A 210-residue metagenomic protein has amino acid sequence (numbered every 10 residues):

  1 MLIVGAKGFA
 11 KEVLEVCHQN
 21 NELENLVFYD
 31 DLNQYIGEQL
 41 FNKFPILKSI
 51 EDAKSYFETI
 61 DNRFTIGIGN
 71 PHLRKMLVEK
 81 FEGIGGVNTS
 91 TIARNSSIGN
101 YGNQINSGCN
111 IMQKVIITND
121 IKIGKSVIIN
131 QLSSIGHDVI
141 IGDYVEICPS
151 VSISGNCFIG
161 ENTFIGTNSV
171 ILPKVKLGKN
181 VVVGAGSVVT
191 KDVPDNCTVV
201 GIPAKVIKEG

Functional and structural regions predicted by a protein language model:
M1-C17: Glycine-rich adenosine-cofactor-binding loop
I3-V4, Y29, G67: Short hydrophobic segments within beta-strands
G8, H72-L73, Q104, V188: Short alpha-helical
F9, Q34, K205: Conserved Rossmann-like nucleotide-cofactor binding loop
L14-V16, L40-F41, M76-K80, I123 (+1 more regions): Short amphipathic alpha-helical segments
N20-L40: NAD(P)-binding Rossmann-fold cofactor-contacting core
I36-S97: Phosphate-bearing ligand-interacting subdomains that bind or position ATP/ADP/UDP/GDP/NAD(P) or nucleotide-linked
T91-V200, A204-I207: Structural signal for interior beta-strand "rungs" in well-ordered beta-sheet cores of soluble enzyme domains
